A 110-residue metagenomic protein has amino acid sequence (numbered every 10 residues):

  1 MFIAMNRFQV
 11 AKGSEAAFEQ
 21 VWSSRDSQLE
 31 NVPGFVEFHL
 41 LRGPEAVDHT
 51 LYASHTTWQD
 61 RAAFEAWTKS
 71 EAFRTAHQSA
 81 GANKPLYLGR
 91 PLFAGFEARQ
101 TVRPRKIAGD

Functional and structural regions predicted by a protein language model:
F2, H39-D48, Q78-D110: Glycine-rich beta-strand-turn "strand-cap" elements at beta-sheet edges
F2-Q9, H39-S70, G109: Short, well-ordered beta-strand segments in beta-rich or mixed alpha/beta enzyme and ligand-binding folds
Q9, Q28-L29, Q100: Hydrophobic side chains within alpha-helical segments
V10-E19: Short, surface-exposed ligand-recognition loops at beta-strand->loop->(often short) alpha-helix junctions that present
Q20, S24-V36, T57-A94: An amphipathic, aromatic/His-enriched active-site/gating alpha helix that lines ligand/cofactor pockets
